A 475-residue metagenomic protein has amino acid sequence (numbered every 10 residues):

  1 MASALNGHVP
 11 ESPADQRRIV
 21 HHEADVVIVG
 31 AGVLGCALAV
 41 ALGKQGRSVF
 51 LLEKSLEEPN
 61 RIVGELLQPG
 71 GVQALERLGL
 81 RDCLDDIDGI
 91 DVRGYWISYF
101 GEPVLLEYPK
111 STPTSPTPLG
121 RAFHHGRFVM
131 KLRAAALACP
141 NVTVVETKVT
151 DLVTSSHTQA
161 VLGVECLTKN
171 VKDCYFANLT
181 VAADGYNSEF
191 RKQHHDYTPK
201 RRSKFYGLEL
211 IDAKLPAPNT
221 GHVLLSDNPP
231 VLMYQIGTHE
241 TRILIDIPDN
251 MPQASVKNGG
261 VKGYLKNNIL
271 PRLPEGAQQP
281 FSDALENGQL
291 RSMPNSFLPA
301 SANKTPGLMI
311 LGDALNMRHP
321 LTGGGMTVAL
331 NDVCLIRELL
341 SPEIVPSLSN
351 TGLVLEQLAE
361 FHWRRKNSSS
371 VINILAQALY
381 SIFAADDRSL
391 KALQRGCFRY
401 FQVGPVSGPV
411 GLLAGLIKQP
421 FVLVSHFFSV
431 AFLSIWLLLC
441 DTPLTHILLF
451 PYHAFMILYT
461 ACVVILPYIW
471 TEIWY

Functional and structural regions predicted by a protein language model:
H8, Q253-H362: FAD/FMN-dependent oxidoreductases across multiple families
Q16-L34: Beta1/beta-strand and adjacent pyrophosphate-binding region of the FAD-binding site in flavoprotein oxidoreductases
R18-E23, Q73, R81-Q193, P199-L208: Conserved N-terminal helical subregion
V27-V29, G43-V63: Glycine-rich FAD pyrophosphate-binding loop
G30-G35, G185, G312, G325: Conserved phosphate-binding and hydrolysis motifs of nucleotide-dependent enzymes
L51-L52, A182, L311: Generic enzyme active-site microenvironment
D151, Q159, E165-K304: Conserved FAD-binding catalytic core of PHBH/FMO-like flavoproteins
E338-Y475: C-terminal helical "tail/cap" subdomain of flavin- and related membrane-associated enzymes
